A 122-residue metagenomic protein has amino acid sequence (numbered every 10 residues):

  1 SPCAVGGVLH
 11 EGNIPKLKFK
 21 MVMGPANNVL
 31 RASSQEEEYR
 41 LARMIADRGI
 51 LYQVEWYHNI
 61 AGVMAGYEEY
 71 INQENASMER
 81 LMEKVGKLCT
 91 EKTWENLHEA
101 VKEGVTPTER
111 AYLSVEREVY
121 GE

Functional and structural regions predicted by a protein language model:
S1-L9: Rossmann-like NAD(P)-binding element
H10-E11, A42: Generic hydrophobic/aromatic pocket-lining and core-packing "Φ" positions
E11-G12, S34: Short linear functional motifs in flexible/disordered or boundary regions
P15-K16: Long, compositionally biased intrinsically disordered regions
K20-E122: Adenosine-phosphate binding glycine-rich loop
